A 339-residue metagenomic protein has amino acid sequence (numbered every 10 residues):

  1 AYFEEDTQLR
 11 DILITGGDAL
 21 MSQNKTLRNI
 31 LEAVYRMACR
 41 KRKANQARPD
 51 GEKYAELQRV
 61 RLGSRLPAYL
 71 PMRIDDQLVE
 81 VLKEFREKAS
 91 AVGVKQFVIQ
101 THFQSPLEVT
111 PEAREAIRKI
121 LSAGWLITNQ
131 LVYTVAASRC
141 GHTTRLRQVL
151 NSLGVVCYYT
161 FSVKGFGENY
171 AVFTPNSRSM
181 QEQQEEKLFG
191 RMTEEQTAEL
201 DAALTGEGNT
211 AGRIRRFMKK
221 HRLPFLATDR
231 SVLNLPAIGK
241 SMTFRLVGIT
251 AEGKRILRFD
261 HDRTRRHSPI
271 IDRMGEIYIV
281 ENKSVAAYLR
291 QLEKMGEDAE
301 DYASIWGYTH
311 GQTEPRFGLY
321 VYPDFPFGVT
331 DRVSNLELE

Functional and structural regions predicted by a protein language model:
Y2-D11, L20-T193: Conserved AdoMet/S-adenosylmethionine-binding subsite of the radical SAM
R145-E339: Auxiliary Fe-S-binding modules of radical SAM enzymes
